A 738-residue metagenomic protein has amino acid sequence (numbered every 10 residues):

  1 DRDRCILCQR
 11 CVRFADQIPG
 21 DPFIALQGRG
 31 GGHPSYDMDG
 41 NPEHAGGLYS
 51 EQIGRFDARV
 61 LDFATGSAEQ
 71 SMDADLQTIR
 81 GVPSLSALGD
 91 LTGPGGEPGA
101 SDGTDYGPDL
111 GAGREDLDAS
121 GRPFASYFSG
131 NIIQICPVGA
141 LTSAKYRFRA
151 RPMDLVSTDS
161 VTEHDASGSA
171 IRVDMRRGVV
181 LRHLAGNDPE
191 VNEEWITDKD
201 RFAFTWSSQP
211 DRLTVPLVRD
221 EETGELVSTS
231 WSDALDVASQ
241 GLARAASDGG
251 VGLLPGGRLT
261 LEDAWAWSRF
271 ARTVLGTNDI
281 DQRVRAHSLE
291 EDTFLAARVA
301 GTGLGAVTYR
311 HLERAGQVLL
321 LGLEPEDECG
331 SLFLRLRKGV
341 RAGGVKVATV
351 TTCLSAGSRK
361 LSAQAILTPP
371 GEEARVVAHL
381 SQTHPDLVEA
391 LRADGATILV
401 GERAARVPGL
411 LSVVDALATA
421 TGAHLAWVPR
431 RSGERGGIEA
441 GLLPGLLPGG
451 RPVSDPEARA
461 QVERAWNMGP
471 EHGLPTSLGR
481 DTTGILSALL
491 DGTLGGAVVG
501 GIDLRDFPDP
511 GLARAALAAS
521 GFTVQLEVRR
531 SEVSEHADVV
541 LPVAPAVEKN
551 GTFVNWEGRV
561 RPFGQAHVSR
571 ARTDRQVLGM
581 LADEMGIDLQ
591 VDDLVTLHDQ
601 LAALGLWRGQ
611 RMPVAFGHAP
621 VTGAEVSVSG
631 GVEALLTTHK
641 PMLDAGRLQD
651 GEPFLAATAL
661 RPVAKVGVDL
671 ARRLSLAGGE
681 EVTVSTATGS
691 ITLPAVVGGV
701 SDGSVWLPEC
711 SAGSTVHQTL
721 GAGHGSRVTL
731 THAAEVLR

Functional and structural regions predicted by a protein language model:
D1-T383, A671, T692, V696 (+1 more regions): N-terminal export/assembly segments and adjacent metallocofactor-ligating motifs of anaerobic energy-metabolism
G31-H33, R149-V156, G256-L259, H287-S288 (+3 more regions): A glycine-rich phosphate-binding loop feature that marks nucleotide/adenosyl-phosphate handling sites
S268, R314-G316, L320, E326-A356 (+3 more regions): A cross-kingdom feature strongest in bacterial/archaeal respiratory oxidoreductases
T277-E291, G343-C353, G422-G436, S520-V533: A generic structural motif
E290-T293, S358-K360, R375-S381, G436-G437 (+2 more regions): Short, charged, surface-exposed secondary-structure boundary motifs
T351-C353, R359-P385, E402, L410-V414 (+3 more regions): Short alpha-helices
A365-P369, P444-V453, V543-E548: Acidic, Ser/Thr-rich peripheral helices and adjacent loops at domain boundaries
T397-L490, L636: A glycine-rich, hydrophobic/aromatic-adjacent loop/helix-cap motif
